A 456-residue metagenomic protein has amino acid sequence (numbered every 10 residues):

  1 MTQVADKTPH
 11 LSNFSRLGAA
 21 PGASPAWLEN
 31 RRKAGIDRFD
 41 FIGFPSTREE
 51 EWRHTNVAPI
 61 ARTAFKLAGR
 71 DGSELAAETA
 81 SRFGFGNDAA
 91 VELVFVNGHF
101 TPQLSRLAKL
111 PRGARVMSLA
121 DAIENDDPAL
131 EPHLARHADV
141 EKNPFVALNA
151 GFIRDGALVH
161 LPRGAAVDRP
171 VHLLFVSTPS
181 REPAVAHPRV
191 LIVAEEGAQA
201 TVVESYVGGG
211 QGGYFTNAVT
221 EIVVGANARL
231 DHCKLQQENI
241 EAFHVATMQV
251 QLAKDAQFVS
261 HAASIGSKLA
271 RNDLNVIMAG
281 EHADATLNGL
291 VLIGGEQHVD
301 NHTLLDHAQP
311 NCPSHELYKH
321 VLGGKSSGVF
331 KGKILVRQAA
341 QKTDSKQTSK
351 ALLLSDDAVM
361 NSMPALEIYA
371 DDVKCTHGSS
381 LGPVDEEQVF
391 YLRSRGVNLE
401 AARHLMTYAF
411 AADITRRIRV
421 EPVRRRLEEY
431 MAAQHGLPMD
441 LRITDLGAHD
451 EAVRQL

Functional and structural regions predicted by a protein language model:
M1-K142, V146-A147, L317, G323 (+1 more regions): N-terminal amphipathic, basic helical "cap/leader" segment at the start of enzyme domains
Q103, L107, R112-R115, L119-V397 (+1 more regions): Conserved beta-strand/loop scaffold segments within soluble protein domains that form the structured core and edges
